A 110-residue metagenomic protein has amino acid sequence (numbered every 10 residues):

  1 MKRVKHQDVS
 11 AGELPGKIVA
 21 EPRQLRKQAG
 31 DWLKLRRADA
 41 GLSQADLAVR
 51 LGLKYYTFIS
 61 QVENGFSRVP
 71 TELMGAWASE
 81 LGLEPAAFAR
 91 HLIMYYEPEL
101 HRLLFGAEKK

Functional and structural regions predicted by a protein language model:
K2-D39: A short, Lys/Arg-rich alpha-helix, primarily the initiator
Q7-D8, P70-F88: DNA major-groove recognition helix of helix-turn-helix/homeodomain DNA-binding modules
G30-R50, A76, E108: Short basic helix-loop element that most often maps to the first helix and adjoining turn of HTH DNA-binding modules
A40, L51-G52, V62, L81: Core residues of bacterial helix-turn-helix
A45, Y56-T57, A86: Key DNA-contact positions within bacterial/archaeal DNA-binding proteins
G52-R68: Recognition helix of helix-turn-helix/homeodomain-like DNA-binding domains that insert into the DNA major groove
V62-E63, L73, L92: DNA major-groove recognition helix of helix-turn-helix
S79, A87-K110: Short, charged recognition helix plus adjacent turn of helix-turn-helix-like nucleic-acid-binding domains
